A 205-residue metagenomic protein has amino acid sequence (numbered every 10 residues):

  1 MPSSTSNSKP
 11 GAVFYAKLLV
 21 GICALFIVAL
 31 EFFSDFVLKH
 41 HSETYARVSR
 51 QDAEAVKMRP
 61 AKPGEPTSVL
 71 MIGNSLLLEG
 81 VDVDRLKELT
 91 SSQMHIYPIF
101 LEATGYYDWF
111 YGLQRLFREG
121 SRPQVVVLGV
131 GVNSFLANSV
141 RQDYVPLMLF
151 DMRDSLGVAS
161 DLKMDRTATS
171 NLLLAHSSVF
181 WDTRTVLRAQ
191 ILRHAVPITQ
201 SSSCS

Functional and structural regions predicted by a protein language model:
M1-F14: N-terminal Lys/Arg-rich, disordered targeting/topogenic segments
F14-D35: Hydrophobic membrane-insertion alpha-helices, especially the h-region of bacterial N-terminal signal peptides
L19-C23, A46-D52, L76-E79: Short acidic/polar alpha-helix capping motifs at helix-coil junctions
F36-V56: Alpha-helical transmembrane signal-anchor/signal-peptide segments
A55-E65: A short acidic-Thr-Gly-centered motif at the start of a beta-strand
E65, I72, L76-M164: Membrane-embedded segments
D143-S205: Secreted/periplasmic serine-hydrolase-like ester/acetyl group-modifying domain
